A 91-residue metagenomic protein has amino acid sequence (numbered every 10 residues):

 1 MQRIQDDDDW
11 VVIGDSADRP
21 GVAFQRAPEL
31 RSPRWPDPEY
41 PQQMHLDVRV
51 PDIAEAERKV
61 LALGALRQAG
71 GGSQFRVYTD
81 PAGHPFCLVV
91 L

Functional and structural regions predicted by a protein language model:
M1-V22, E55-Q68, Q74-V77: Core segments of cupin and vicinal oxygen chelate
Q2-Y40, P85-L91: Conserved short beta-strand elements that form part of the metal-binding/catalytic scaffold of enzyme active sites
P41-H45: Short, solvent-exposed beta-strand edge segments and adjacent coil->beta transition regions
D47-R49: Short hydrophobic/aromatic beta-strand micro-patches that form the beta-sheet surface supporting nucleotide- or nucleic
D80: Short, acidic, Ser/Thr-enriched surface-loop or helix-capping motifs
